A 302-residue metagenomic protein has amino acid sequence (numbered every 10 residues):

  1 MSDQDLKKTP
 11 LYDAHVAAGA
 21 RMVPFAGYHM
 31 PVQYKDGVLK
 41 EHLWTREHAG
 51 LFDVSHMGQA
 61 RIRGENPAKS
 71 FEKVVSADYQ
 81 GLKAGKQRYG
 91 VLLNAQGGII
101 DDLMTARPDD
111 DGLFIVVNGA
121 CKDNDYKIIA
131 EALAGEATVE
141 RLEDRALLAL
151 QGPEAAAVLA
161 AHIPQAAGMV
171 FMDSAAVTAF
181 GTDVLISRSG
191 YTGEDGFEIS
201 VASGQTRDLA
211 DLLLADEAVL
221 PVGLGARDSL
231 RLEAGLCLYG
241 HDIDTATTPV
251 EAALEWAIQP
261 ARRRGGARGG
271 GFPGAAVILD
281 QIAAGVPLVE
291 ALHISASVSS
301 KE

Functional and structural regions predicted by a protein language model:
M1-A26, M30-Y34, R107-E302: Conserved, structured C-terminal
M1-G90, G98, L224: Acidic, proline/glycine-enriched N-terminal capping motif
V38-E47, L92-D102, A132-G135, T178-I186: Short amphipathic beta-strand starts and helix->beta connectors
D53, D102, E198: Acidic active-site catalytic centers that drive phospho-/nucleotidyl reactions and related ester hydrolyses
G58, R88, D101-D102, D173 (+2 more regions): Residue-level marker for the onset of beta-strands and adjacent loop->beta junctions in well-ordered domains
Q59-R63, G81, N94, M104 (+1 more regions): Short secondary-structure transition/capping motifs
E65-I99, E154-T182: Internal amphipathic helical hairpin motif
